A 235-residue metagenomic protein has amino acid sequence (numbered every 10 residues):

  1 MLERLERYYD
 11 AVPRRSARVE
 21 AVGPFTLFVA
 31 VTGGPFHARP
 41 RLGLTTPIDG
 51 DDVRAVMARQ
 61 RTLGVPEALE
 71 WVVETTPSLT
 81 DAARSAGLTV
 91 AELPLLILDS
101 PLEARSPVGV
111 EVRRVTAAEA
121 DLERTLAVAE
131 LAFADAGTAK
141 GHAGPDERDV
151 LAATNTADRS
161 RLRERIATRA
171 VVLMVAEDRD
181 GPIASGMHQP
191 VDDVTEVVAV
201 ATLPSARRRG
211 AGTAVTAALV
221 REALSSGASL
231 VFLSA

Functional and structural regions predicted by a protein language model:
M1-R7, P40-R41, T45-P47, L95 (+2 more regions): Short amphipathic alpha-helix that is part of the acyltransferase structural core
M1-T62, T75-T76: N-terminal charged segments
R18-P24, S78-T89, S106-G109, A170-G186 (+1 more regions): Conserved beta-hairpin
A30-P40, P190-V198, R207: A conserved beta-turn-beta hairpin within the catalytic core of GNAT-like acetyltransferases that forms part
P47-E123, E130, A134, L233: Acyl-donor-binding surface of acyltransferase catalytic domains
D49-A58, A199-P204, R208-S225: Conserved acetyl-CoA-binding loop-helix of GNAT-fold acetyltransferases
G64-V65, V171, A228-L230: Short, high-confidence coil segments that cap the C-terminus of an alpha-helix and link into the following beta-strand
A153-L203: A conserved beta-strand-loop-helix scaffold within acyl/acetyltransferase catalytic domains
